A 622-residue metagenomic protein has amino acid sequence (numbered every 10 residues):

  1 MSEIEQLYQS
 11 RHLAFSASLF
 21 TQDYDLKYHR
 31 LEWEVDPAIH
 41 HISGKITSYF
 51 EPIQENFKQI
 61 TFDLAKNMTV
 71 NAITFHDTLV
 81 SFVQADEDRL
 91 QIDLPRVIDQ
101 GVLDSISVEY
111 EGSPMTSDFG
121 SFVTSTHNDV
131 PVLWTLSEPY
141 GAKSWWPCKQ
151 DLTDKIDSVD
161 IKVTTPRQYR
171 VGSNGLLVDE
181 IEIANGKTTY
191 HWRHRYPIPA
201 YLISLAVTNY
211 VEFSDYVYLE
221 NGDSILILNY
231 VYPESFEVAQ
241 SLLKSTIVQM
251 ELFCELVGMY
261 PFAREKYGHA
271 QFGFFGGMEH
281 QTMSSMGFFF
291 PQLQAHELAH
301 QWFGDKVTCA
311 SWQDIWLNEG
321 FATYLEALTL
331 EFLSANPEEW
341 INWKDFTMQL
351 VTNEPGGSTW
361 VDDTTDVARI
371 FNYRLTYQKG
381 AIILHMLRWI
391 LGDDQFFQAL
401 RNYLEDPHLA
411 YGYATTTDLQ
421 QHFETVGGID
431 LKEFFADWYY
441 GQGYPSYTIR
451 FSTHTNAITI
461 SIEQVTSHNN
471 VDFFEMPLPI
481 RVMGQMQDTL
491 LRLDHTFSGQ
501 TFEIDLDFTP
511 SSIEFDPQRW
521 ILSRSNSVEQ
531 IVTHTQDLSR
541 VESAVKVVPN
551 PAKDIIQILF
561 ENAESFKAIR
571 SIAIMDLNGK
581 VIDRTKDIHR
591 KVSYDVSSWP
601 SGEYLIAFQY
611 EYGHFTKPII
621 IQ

Functional and structural regions predicted by a protein language model:
M1-S43, T126-W134, L431-E433, D437: N-terminal, polar/Ser/Thr-rich
S18-T21, E109-D160, R519-H534, S539-R540 (+2 more regions): Glycine/proline-rich low-complexity spacer/linker segments in large multi-domain proteins
G44, T135-E138, K149-A295, Y324: Hydrophobic helix-coil surface modules that form long, contiguous segments used for peptide/substrate interaction
A65-H127, T501-D507, W520: A surface-exposed beta-strand-loop module
S284-I341: Zinc-dependent metallopeptidase catalytic helix centered on the HExxH motif and its immediate flanking segment
E319-I382, M386-I390, L409: Acidic/His/Gly-enriched intrinsically disordered linker/tail segments that often contain short helix/coil "MoRF-like"
Y373-I460: Amphipathic alpha-helical substructures
S539-V548, A552-Q622: C-terminal outer-membrane/trafficking sorting elements
